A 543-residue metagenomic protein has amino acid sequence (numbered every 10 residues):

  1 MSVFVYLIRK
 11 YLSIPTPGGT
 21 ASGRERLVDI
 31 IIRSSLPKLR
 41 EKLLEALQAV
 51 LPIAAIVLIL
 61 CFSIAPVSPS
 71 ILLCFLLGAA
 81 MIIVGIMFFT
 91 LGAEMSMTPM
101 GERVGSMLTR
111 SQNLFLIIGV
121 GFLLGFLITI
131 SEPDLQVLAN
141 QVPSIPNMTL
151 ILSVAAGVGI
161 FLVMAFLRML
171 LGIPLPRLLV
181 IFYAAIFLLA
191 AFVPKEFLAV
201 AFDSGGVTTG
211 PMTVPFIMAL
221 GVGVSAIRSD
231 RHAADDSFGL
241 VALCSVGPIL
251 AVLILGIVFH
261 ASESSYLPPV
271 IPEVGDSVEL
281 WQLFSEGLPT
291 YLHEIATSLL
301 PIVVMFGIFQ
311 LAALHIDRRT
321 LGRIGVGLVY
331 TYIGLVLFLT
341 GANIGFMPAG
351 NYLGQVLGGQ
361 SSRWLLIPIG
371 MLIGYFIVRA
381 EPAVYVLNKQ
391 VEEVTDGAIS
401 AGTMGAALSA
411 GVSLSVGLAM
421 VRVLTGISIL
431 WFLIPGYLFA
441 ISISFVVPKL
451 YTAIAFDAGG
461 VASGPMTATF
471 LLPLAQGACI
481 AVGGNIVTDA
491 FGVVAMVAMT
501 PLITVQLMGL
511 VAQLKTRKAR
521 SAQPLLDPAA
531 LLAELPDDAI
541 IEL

Functional and structural regions predicted by a protein language model:
M1-E25, A165-V180, E196, R228-E273 (+3 more regions): Juxtamembrane and boundary regions of transmembrane helices in multi-pass small-molecule transporters and channels
M1-R9, A49-I64, G78-F88, V120-L127 (+11 more regions): Hydrophobic core segments of alpha-helical transmembrane domains in multi-pass membrane transport and ion-translocation
S2-A46, V50, G101-F115, S229-S237 (+6 more regions): Intrinsically disordered, low-complexity non-transmembrane regions of multi-pass membrane transporters
R40-A46, V67-L77, T109, V142-I151 (+7 more regions): Interfacial loop-to-helix junctions that mark the boundaries of transmembrane helices in multi-pass membrane
E41-A49, L73-A79, M107-F115, L175-V180 (+3 more regions): Alpha-helical transmembrane segments and their helix-start/interface "positive-inside/aromatic belt" motifs in integral
I59-L73, A93-E102, L127-V142, F161-I173 (+11 more regions): Transmembrane helix-loop junctions in multi-pass membrane proteins
L72-L77, V270-A383: Transmembrane helical segments that form the transport core of multi-pass membrane transport proteins
G105-M107, L114-A185, R363-S444: Helix-loop-helix junctions within the multi-pass membrane cores of secondary transporters/permeases
